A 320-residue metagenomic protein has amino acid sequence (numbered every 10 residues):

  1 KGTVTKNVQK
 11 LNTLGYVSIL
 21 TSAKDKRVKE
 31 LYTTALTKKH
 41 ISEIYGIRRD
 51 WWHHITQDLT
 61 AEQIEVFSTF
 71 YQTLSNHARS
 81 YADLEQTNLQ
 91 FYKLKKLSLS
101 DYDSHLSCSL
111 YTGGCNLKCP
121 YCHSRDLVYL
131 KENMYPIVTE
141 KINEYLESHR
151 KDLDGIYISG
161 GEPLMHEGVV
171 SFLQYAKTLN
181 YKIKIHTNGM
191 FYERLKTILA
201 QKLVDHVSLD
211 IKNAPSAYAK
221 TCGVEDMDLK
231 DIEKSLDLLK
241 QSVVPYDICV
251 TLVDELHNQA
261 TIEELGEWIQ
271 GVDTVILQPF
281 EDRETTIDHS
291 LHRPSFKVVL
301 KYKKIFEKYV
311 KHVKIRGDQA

Functional and structural regions predicted by a protein language model:
G2: Key DNA-contact positions within bacterial/archaeal DNA-binding proteins
Q9-E65: Charged, amphipathic alpha-helical coiled-coil/dimerization segments
A61-L89: C-terminal regulatory/oligomerization modules of transcriptional regulators
D83-H105: Short, charged low-complexity linear segments at domain edges
L97-I137: Canonical Radical SAM [4Fe-4S] cluster-binding loop centered on the CxxxCxxC motif and its immediate flanking residues
N143-G155, L164-F296, Y302: Conserved AdoMet/S-adenosylmethionine-binding subsite of the radical SAM
L300-A320: A C-terminal junction/extension of Radical SAM enzymes
